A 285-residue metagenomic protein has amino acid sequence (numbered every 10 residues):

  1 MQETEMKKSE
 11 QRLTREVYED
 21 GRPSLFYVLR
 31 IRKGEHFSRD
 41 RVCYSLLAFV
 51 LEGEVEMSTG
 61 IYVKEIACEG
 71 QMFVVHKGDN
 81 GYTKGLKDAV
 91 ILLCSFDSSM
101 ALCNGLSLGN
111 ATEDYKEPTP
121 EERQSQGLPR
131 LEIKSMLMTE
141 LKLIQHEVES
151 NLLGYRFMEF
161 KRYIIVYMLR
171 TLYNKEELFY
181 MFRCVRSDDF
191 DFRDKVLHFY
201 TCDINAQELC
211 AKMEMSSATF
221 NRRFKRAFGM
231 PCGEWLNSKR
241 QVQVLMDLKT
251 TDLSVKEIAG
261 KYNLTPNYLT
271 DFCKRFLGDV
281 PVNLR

Functional and structural regions predicted by a protein language model:
M1-D20, S150: A short, N-terminal "cap"/entry segment at the start of jelly-roll beta-barrel domains of the cupin/DSBH fold
Y18-E121, G154-Y155: N-terminal regulatory/effector-sensing and dimerization cores that precede helix-turn-helix DNA-binding domains
V55, G81, M230, V242 (+1 more regions): Glycine-centered loop/turn positions within well-structured domains that cap or flank conserved ligand/cofactor-binding
G109-M168, D194: Amphipathic alpha-helical segments enriched in hydrophobic/aromatic residues interleaved with Lys/Arg
M136, K161, C184-F192, F228 (+1 more regions): N-terminal positioning helix adjacent to the helix-turn-helix/winged-helix DNA-binding module
K142-F157, M168-L178, D191-N205, F224 (+4 more regions): Basic, amphipathic alpha-helical hairpins
V166-R186, R193-H198, E208-A211, T219 (+4 more regions): Recognition helices and adjacent regulatory flanks at domain boundaries
Q207-K239, T251, E257-L284: Basic/polar phosphate-binding segments, predominantly the helix-turn-helix DNA-binding elements of transcriptional
